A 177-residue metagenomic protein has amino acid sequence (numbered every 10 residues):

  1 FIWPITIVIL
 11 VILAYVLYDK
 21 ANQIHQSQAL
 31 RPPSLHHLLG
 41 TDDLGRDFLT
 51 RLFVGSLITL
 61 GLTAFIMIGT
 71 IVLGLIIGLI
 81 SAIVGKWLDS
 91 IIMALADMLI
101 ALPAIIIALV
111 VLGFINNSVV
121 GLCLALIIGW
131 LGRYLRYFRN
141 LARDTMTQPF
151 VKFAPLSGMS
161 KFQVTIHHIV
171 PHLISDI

Functional and structural regions predicted by a protein language model:
F1-Q23, I92-L95, L173: N-terminal signal-anchor/first transmembrane alpha helix
I5, F53, F65-V72, L95 (+4 more regions): Hydrophobic residues within alpha-helical transmembrane segments of multi-pass solute transporters/permease subunits
I12-T50: Short membrane-interfacial helix/loop motifs at transmembrane-helix boundaries
S34, F48, L52, S56 (+3 more regions): Hydrophobic alpha-helical segments of integral membrane proteins, encompassing both true transmembrane helices
L38, D42, A82-I83, L88-L135 (+2 more regions): Generic hydrophobic transmembrane alpha-helix motif, especially the helices
T41-R46, V84, F153-H172: Short helix-to-coil transition segments within interhelical loops that connect adjacent transmembrane helices
F48-I83: Transmembrane alpha-helix signature in integral membrane proteins
R139-P155, K161-F162: Membrane-helix/interface signature in polytopic inner-membrane proteins
